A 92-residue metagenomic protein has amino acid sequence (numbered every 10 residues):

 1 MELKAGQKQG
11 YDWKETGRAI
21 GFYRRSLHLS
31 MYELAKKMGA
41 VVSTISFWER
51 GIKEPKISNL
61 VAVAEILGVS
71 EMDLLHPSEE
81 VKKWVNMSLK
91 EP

Functional and structural regions predicted by a protein language model:
M1-A5, E65, L75-P92: Short, charged recognition helix plus adjacent turn of helix-turn-helix-like nucleic-acid-binding domains
E2-S26: A short, Lys/Arg-rich alpha-helix, primarily the initiator
R18-K37, A62, S88-E91: Short basic helix-loop element that most often maps to the first helix and adjoining turn of HTH DNA-binding modules
I20, L34-A35, I45-W48, L74: Conserved hydrophobic/aromatic packing and binding residues within compact polymer-binding modules
S26, I52-P55, I66: Helix-turn-helix/winged-helix DNA-binding modules
G39, S58-D73: DNA major-groove recognition helix of helix-turn-helix/homeodomain DNA-binding modules
G39-P55: Recognition helix of helix-turn-helix/homeodomain-like DNA-binding domains that insert into the DNA major groove
F47, G51, A62, E80: Alpha-helical DNA-recognition elements
